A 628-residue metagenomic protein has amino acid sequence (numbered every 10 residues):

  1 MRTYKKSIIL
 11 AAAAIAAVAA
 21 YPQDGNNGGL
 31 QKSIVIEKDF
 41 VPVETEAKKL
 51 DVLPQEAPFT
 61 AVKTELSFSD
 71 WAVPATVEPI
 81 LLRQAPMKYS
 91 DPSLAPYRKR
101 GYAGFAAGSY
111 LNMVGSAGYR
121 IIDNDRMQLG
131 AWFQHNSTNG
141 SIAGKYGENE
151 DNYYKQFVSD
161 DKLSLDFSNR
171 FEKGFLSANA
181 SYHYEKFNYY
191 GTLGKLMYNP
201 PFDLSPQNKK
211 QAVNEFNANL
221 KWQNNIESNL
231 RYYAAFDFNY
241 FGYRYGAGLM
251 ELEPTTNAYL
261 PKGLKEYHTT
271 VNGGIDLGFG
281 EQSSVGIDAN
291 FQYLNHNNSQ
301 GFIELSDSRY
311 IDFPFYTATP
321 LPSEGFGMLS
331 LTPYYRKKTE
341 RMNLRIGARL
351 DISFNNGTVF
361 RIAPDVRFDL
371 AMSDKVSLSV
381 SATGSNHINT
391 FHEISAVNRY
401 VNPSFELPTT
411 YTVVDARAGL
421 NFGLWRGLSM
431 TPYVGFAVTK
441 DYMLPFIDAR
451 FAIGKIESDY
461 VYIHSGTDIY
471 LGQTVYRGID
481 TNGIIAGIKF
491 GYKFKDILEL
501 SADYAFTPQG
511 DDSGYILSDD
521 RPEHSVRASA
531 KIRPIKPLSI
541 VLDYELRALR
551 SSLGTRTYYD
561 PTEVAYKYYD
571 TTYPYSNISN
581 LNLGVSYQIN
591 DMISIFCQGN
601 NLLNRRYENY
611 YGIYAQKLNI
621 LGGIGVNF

Functional and structural regions predicted by a protein language model:
Y21-S93: N-terminal periplasmic/intermembrane-space "pro-region" immediately following the signal or transit peptide
K63-Q84, Y89-S109, R126-H135, S228-F238 (+1 more regions): Transmembrane beta-strand segments of Gram-negative outer membrane beta-barrel proteins
R83-A85, L94-A103, A107-E148, K155-L163 (+1 more regions): Outer-membrane beta-barrel translocator/receptor signature
R98, A106, N343-R345, D351-F628: Exposed, low-structure sequence patches enriched in small/polar residues
Y102-G104, S141-Y153, K195-N208, R244-G263 (+8 more regions): Extracellular loop and loop/strand-boundary signature of outer-membrane beta-barrel proteins
D123-A143, S284-G301, P320-S353, K493-P508 (+1 more regions): Surface-exposed extracellular loop regions of Gram-negative outer-membrane beta-barrel proteins
T138-I142, N149-V158, K162, N179-Y233 (+1 more regions): Flexible loop and strand-edge segments within Gram-negative outer membrane beta-barrel domains
V213-N219, A235-F238, G242-E340: Outer-membrane beta-barrel transmembrane domain signature of Gram-negative proteins, especially the mid-to-C-terminal
